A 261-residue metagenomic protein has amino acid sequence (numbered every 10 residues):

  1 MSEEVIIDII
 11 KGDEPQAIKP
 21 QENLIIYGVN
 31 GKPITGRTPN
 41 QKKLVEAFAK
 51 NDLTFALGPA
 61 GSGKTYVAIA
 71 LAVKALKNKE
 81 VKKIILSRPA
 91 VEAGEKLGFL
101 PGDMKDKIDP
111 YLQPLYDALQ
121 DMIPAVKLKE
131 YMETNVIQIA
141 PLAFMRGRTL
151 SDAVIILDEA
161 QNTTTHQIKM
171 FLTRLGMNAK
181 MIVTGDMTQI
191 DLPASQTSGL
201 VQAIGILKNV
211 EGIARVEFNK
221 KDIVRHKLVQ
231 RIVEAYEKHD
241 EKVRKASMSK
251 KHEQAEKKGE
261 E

Functional and structural regions predicted by a protein language model:
M1-Q21: Interdomain "pre-motor" coupling segment immediately N-terminal to P-loop NTPase/helicase cores
I25-I26: Polar/charged, Gly/Pro-rich intrinsically disordered segments
V29-L157, Q161-E261: Conserved helicase motor core of SF1/SF2 NTP-dependent helicases
